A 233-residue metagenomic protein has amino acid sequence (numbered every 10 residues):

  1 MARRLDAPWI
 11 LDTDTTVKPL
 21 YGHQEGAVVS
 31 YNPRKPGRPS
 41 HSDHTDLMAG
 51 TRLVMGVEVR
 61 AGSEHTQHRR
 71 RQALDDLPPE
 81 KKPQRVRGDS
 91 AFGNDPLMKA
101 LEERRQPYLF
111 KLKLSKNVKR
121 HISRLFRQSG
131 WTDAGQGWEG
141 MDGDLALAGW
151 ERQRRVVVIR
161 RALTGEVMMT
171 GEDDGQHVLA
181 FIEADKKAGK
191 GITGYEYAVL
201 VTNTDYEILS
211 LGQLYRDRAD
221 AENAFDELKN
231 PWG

Functional and structural regions predicted by a protein language model:
M1-T45: Active-site-proximal, Lys/Arg-enriched surface segment that forms a nucleic-acid-binding/basic interface patch
A7-K18, R52, P83-G93, Y108 (+2 more regions): Short, conserved catalytic/metal-binding motifs centered on acidic residues
T15, G56-A61, S90, L112 (+1 more regions): Short, structured patches in soluble enzyme cores that scaffold and shape functional sites
Y21-G26, V54-V59, R69, D95-E103 (+1 more regions): Short acidic, glycine/serine/threonine-rich loops at helix termini
N32-K81, E196: Electropositive, glycine- and tryptophan-enriched low-complexity nucleic-acid-binding patches
T66-N117: Domain-level cores of phosphate- or acyl-group-handling catalytic modules
P107-E227: An anionic, glycine-rich sequence signature occurring as long contiguous blocks
N230-G233: C-terminal structural cap/anchor segments
